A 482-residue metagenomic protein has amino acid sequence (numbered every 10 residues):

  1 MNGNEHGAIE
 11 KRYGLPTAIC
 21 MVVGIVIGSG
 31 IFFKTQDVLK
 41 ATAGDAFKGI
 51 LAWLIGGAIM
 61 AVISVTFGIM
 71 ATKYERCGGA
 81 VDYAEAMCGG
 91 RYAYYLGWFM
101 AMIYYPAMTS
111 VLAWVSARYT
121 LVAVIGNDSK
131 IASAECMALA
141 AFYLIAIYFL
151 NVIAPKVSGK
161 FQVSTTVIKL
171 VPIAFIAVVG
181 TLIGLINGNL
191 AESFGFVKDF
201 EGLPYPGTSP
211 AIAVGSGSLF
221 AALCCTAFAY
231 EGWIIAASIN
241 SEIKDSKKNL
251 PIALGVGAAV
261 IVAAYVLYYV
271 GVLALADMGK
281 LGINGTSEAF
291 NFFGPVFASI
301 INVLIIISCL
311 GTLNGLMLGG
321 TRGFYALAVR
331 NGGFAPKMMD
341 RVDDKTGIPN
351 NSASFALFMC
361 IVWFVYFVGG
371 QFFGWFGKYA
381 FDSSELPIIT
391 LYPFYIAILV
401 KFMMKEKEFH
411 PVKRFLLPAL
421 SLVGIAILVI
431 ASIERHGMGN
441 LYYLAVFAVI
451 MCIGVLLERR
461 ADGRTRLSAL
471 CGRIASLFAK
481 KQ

Functional and structural regions predicted by a protein language model:
M1-F47, M60-A61, V65, R76-C77 (+1 more regions): Membrane-interface "cap" regions at the ends of multi-pass membrane proteins
N2, E85-G89, A113-A138, P172 (+4 more regions): Helix-loop-helix connectors at the membrane interface of multi-pass transporters/channels
E5-K11, N127-E135, S164-N302, H436-N440: Helix-loop-helix junctions that connect adjacent transmembrane segments in multi-pass membrane transporters
D37, A61-L144, Y148-V152, I306-G323 (+3 more regions): Hydrophobic transmembrane alpha-helices that form the core helical bundles of multi-pass secondary transporters
L39-G44, A123-C136, K156-T165, I283-S287 (+4 more regions): Transmembrane helix-loop boundary segments of multi-pass membrane transporters
D82-E85, G89, V122-N127, P204-P210 (+2 more regions): TM-loop-TM module centered on a large, flexible mid-protein loop between adjacent transmembrane helices in multi-pass
E135-L190, F194-G195, E231, L254-A258 (+4 more regions): Membrane-interface loop-to-helix entry segments
I176, G184, F381-F394, V400-M404 (+1 more regions): A generic transmembrane alpha-helix motif of multi-pass inner-membrane proteins
